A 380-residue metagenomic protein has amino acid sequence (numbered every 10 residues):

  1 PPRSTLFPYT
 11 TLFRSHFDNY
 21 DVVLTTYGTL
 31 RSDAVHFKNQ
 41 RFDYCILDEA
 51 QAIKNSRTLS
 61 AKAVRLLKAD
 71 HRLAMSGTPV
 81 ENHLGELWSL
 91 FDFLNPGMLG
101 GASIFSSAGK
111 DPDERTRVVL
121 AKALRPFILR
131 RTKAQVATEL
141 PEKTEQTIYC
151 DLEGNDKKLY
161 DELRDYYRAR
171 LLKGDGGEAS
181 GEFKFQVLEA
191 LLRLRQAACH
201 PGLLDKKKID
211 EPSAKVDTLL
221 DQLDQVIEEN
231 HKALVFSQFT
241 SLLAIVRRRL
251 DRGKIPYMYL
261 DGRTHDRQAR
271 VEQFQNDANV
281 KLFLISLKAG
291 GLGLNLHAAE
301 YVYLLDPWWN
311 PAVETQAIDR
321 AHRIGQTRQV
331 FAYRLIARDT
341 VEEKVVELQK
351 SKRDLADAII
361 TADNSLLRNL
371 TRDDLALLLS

Functional and structural regions predicted by a protein language model:
P1, T5-L12: Short, small-residue-biased leader/transition segments that mark boundaries at the very start of proteins
T10-E114, A121-S380: ASCE P-loop NTPase motor core, strongest for the SF2 helicase catalytic module
